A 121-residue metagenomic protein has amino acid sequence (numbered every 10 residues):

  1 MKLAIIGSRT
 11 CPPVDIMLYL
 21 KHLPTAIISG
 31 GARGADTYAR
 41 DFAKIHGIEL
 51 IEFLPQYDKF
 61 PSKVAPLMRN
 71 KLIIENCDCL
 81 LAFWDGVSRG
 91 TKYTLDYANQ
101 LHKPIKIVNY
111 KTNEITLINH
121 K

Functional and structural regions predicted by a protein language model:
K2-L3, G7-H120: Acidic/glycine-enriched connector segments
